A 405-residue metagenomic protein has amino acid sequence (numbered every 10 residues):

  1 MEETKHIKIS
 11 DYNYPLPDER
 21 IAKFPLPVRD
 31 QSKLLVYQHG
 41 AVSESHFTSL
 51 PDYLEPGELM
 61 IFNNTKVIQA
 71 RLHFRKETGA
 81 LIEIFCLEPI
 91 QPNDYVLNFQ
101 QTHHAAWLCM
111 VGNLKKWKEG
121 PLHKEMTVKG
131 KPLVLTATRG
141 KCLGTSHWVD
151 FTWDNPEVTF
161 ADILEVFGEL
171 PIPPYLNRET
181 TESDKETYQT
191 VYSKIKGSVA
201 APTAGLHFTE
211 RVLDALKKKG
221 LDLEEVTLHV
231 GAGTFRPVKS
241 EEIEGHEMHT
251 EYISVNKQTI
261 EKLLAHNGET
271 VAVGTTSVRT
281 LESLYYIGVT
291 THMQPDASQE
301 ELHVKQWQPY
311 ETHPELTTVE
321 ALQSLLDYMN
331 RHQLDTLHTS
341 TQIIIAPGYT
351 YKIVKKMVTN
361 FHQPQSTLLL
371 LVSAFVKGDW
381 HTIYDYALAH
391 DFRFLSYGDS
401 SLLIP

Functional and structural regions predicted by a protein language model:
M1-P405: Surface-exposed, charge/polar-rich loops and edge strands
